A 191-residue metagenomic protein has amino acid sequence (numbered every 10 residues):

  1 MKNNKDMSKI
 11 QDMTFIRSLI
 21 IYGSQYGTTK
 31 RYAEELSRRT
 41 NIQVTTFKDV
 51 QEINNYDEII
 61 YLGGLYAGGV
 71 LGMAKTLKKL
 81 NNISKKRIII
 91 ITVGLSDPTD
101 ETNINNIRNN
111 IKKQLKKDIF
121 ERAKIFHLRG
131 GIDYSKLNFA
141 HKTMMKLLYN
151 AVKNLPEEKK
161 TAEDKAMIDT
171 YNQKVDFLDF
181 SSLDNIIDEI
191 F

Functional and structural regions predicted by a protein language model:
M1-K85, D188-E189: N-terminal beta1-alpha1-beta2 submodule of the flavodoxin-like/Rossmannoid cofactor-binding fold
I10, E58, G68-F191: FMN-binding flavodoxin-like domain, especially the glycine-rich phosphate-binding loop
